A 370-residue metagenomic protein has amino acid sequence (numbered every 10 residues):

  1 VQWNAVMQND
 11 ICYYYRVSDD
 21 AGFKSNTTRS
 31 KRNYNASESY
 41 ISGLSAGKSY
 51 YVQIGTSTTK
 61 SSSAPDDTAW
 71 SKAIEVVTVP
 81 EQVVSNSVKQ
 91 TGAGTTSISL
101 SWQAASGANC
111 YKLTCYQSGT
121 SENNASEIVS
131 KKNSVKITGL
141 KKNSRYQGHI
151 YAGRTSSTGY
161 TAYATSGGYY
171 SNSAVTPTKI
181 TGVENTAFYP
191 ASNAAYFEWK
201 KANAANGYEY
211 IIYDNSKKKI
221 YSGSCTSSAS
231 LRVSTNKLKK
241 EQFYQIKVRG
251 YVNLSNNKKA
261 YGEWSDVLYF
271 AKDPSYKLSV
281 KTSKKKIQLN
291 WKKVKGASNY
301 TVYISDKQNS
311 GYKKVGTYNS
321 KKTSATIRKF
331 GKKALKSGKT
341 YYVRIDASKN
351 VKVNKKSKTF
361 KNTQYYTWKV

Functional and structural regions predicted by a protein language model:
V1-M7, A46, A64-G107, K142 (+3 more regions): Pro/Thr/Ser/Gly-rich low-complexity, intrinsically disordered linker/stalk tracts
W3, Y15, I41, Q53-I54 (+11 more regions): An aromatic-rich alpha-helical recognition segment common to small helix-rich domains
M7, D19-F23, K60-S62, S106 (+8 more regions): Solvent-exposed strand-loop boundary residues in beta-sheet-rich modules
N9-Y13, G107-Y111, A205-Y208, S298-Y300: Solvent-exposed loop segments of extracellular immunoglobulin-like
Y14-S45, T114-K141, T155, Y160-Y163 (+2 more regions): Recognizes extended acidic, P/S/T-rich segments that occur within or adjacent to Ig-like beta-sandwich modules
A21, S118, T181, R249 (+5 more regions): Extended low-complexity, proline/serine/acidic/glycine-rich cytosolic segments
E38, S49, S97-S99, S134 (+7 more regions): Intrinsic-disorder/low-complexity, polar/charged segments enriched in Ser/Thr/Lys/Arg/Asp/Glu/Gln
G43-S61, I137-Y160, L238-S255, G331-N354: Beta-strand-rich modules
